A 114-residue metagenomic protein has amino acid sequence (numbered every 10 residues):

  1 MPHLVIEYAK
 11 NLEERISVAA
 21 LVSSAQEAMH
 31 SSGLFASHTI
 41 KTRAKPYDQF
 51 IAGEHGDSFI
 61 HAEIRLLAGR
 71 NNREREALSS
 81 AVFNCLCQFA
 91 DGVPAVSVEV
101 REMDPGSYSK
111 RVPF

Functional and structural regions predicted by a protein language model:
P2-F114: A domain-level signal for the structural core that forms small-molecule/cofactor-binding pockets and catalytic centers
